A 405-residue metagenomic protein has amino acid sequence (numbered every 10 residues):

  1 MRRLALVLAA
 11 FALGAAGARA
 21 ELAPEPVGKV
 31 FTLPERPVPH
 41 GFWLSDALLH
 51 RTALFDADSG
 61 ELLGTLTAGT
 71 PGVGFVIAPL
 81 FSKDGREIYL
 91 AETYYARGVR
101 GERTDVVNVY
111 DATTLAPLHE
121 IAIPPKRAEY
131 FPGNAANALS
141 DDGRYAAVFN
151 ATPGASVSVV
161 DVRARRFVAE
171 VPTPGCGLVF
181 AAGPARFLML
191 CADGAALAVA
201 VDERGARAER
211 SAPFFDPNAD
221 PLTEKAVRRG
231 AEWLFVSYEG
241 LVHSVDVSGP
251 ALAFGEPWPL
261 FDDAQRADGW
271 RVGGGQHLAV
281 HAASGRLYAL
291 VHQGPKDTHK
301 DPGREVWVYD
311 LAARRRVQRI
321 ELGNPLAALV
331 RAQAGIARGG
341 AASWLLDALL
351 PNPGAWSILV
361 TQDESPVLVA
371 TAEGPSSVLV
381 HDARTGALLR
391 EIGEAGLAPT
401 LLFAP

Functional and structural regions predicted by a protein language model:
E21-P26, E61-T70, A116-E129, A164-V171 (+5 more regions): A short beta-strand motif characteristic of beta-propeller blades
E25-P34, G72-F81, A128-A138, T173-P184 (+5 more regions): Repeated scaffold domains used in trafficking and secretory/extracellular systems, primarily beta-propellers
F31-F42, L90-T104, A289-G303: Short, conserved, GDST-rich strand-edge loop motifs in beta-rich repeat architectures
P39-G41, D84-R86, D142-R144, P184-R186 (+3 more regions): Short coil/turn segments that connect the beta-strands within blades of beta-propeller domains
L48-H50, Y94-G98, P153-G154, G194-A196 (+3 more regions): Short glycine/acidic-enriched loop and turn motifs that connect beta-strands
A57-G60, A112-T114, D161-R165, V201-R204 (+3 more regions): Short loop/turn segments that connect beta-strands within beta-propeller blades
T104-D111, D161, P302-R314: Beta-propeller blade signature
T114-S156, A164-F180: Asp-box/WD-like beta-propeller blade repeats and closely related beta-sheet repeat scaffolds
